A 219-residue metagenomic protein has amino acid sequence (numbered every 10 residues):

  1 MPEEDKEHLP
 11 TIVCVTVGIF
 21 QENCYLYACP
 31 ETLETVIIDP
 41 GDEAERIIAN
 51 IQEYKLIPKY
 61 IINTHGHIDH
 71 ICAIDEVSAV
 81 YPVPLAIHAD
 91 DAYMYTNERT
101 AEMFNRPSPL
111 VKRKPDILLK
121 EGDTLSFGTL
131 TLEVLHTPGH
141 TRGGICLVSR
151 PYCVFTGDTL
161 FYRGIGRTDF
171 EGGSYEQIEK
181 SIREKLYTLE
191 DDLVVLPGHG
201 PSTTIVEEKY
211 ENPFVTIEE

Functional and structural regions predicted by a protein language model:
E4-Y54, C146-T156: Conserved beta-strand hairpin/beta-sheet module of binuclear metal-dependent hydrolase folds, prominently
K6-T11, M103-P107, G128-T129: Short Pro/Gly-enriched beta-strand edge/turn motifs at strand-loop
Y25, I117, G122-D123, I145 (+1 more regions): Residue-level detector of beta-strand structural context in well-folded domains
E31-T32, D42, I68, D91 (+4 more regions): Short, glycine/acidic-enriched loop or turn micro-motifs at the edges of active sites
T32, E43-S126, Y210-F214: Active-site HxH/HxHxD metal-binding segment of metal-dependent hydrolases
I37-I38, K59-G66, L85-H88, H136-G139 (+2 more regions): Active-site neighborhood of phospho(di)ester-bond hydrolases with catalytic His/Asp-centered motifs
T100-F104, L130-E219: Metallo-beta-lactamase
